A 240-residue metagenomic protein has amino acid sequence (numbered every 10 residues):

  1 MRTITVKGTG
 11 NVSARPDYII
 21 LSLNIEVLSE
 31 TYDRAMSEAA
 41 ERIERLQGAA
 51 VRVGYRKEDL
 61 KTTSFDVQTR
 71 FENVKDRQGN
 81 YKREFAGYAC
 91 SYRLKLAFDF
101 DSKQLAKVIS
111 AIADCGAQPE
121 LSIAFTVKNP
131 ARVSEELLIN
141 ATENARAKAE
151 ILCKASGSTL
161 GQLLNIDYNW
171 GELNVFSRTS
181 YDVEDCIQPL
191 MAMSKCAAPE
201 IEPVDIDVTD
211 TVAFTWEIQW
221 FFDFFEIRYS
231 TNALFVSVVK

Functional and structural regions predicted by a protein language model:
M1-K240: Short, charge-dense linear interaction motifs
